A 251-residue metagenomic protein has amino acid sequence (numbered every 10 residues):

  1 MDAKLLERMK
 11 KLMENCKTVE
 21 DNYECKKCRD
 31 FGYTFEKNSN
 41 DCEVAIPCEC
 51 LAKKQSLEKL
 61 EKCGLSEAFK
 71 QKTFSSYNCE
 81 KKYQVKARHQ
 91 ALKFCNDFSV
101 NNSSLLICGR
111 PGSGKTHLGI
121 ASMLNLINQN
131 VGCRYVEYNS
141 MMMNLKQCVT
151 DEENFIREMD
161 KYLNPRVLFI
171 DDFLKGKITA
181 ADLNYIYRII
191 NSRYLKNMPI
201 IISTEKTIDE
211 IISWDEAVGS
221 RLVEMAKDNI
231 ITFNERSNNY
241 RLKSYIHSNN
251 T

Functional and structural regions predicted by a protein language model:
M1-K86, I230, R241-T251: A short, basic N-terminal segment
S76-L105: Pre-Walker A (pre-P-loop) alpha-helix and adjacent loop at the N terminus of AAA/AAA+ ATPase modules, a conserved
K82-H89, M123, I127-N164, K177-A180: Short glycine-rich substrate-engagement loop in P-loop NTPases that contacts/grips substrate
K93-D97, N144-L168, N184-S192, A217: Conserved alpha-helical scaffold flanking the Walker A/P-loop in AAA+ ATPase domains
N101-G119: Walker A/P-loop nucleotide-binding motif
S103, V131-G132, N164-V167, K196-I202: Loop/turn-to-beta-strand initiation segments
M141-C148, K175-T251: Replace "adjacent to P-loop NTPase cores in ATP/GTP-dependent enzymes" with "adjacent to NTP-binding cores
D171-F173: Walker B catalytic acidic pair
